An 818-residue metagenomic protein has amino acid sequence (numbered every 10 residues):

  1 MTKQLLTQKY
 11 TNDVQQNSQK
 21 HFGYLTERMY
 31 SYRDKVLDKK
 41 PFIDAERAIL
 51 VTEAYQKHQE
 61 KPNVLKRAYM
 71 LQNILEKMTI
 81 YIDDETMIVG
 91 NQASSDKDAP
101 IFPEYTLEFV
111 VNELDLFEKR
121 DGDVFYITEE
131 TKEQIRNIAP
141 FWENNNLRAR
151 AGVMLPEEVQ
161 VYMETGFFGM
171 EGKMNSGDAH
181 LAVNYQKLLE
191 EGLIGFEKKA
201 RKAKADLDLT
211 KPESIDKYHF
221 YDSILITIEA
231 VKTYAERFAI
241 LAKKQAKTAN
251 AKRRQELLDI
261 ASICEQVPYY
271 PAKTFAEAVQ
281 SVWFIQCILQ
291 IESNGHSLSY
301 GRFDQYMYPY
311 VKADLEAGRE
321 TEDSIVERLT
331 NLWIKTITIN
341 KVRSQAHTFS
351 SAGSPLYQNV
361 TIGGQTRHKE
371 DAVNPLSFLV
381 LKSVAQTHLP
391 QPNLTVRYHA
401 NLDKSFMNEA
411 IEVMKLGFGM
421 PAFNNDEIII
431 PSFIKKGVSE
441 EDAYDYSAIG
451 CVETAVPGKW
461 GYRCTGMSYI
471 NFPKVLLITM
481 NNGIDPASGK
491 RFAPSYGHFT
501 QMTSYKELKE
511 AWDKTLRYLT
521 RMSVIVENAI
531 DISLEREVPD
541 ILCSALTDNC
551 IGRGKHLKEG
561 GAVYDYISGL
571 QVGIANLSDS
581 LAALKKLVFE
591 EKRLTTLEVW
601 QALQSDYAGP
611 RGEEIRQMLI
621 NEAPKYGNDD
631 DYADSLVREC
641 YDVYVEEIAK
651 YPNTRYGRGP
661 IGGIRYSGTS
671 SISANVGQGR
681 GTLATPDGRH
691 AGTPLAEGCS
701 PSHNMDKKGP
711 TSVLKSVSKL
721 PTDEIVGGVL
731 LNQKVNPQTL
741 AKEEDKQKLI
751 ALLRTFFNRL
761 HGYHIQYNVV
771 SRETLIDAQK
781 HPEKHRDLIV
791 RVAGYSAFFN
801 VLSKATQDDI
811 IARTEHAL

Functional and structural regions predicted by a protein language model:
T2-Y221, K252-D259, Y270-L818: Conserved catalytic cores of very large enzyme subunits
K204, K232, A239, K243-A246 (+3 more regions): Heptad-repeat amphipathic alpha-helical coiled-coil interaction surface used for oligomerization/assembly
D222-E236: Extended non-globular scaffold/tether segments
E236-A239, K243, V524, V645: Structural signal for well-ordered, non-membrane alpha-helices
